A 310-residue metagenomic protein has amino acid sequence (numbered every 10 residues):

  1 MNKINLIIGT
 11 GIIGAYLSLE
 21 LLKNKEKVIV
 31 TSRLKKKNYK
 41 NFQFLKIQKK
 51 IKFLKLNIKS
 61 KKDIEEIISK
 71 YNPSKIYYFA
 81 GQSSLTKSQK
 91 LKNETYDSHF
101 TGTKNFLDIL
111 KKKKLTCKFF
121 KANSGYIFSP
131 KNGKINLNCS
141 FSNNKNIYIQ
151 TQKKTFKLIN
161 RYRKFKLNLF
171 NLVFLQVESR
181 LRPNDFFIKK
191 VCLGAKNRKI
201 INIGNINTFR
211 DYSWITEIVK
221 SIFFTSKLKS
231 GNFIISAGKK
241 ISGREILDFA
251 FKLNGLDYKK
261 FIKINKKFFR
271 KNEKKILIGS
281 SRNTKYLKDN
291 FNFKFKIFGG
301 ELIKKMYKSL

Functional and structural regions predicted by a protein language model:
M1-K75: N-terminal Rossmann/SDR dinucleotide-binding element
I7, E20, T31, A195-L310: C-terminal substrate-binding subdomain of Rossmann-fold SDR/epimerase-dehydratase oxidoreductases
I8, T31, I76-Q82, F119-G125 (+1 more regions): SDR active-site strand-loop-helix element
I58-S98: NAD(P)H-binding glycine-rich loop region in Rossmannoid oxidoreductase-like domains and their noncatalytic homologs
K59, L91-N105, S142, N146 (+1 more regions): Glycine-rich NAD(P)-binding loop of the Rossmann-fold in SDR/ketoreductase-type enzymes
Y78, K104-I147: Conserved Rossmann-fold NAD(P)-dependent oxidoreductase catalytic core, especially the SDR/UDP-sugar
G102, F106, L110, L158-I159 (+2 more regions): Hydrophobic positions on the long internal alpha-helix of Rossmann-like NAD(P)-dependent oxidoreductase domains
G133-K134, K145-Y148, K153, K157-D211 (+3 more regions): NAD(P)-dependent short-chain dehydrogenase/reductase
